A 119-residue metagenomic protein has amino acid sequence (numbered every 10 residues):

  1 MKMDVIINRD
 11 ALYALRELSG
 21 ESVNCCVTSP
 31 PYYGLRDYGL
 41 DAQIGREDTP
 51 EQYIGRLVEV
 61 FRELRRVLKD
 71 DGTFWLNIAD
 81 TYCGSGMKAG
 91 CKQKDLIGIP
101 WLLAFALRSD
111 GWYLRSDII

Functional and structural regions predicted by a protein language model:
M1-I119: Core catalytic lobe of class I
